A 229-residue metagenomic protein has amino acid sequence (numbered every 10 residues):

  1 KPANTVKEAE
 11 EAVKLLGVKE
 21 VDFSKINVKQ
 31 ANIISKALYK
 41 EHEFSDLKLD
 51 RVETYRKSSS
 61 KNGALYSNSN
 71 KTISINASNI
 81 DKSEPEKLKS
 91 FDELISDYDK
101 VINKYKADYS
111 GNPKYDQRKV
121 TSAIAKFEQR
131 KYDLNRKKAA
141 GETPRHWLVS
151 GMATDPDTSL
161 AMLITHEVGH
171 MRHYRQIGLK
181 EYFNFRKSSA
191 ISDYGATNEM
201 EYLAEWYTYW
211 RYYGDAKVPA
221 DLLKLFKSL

Functional and structural regions predicted by a protein language model:
P2-L229: Active-site-flanking segments in enzyme catalytic domains
